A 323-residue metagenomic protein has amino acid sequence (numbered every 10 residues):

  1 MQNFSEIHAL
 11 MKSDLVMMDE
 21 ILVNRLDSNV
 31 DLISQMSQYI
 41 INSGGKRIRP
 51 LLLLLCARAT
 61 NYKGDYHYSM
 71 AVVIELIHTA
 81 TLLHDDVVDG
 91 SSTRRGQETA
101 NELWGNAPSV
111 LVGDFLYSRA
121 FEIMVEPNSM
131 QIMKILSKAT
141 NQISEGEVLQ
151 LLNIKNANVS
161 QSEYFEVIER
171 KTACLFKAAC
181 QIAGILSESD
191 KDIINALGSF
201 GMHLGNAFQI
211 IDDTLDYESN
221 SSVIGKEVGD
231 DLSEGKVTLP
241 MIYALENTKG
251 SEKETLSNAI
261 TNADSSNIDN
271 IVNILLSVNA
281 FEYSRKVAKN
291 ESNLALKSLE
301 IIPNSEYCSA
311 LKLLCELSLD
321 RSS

Functional and structural regions predicted by a protein language model:
M1-S323: All-alpha prenyltransferase/terpene-synthase fold signal
